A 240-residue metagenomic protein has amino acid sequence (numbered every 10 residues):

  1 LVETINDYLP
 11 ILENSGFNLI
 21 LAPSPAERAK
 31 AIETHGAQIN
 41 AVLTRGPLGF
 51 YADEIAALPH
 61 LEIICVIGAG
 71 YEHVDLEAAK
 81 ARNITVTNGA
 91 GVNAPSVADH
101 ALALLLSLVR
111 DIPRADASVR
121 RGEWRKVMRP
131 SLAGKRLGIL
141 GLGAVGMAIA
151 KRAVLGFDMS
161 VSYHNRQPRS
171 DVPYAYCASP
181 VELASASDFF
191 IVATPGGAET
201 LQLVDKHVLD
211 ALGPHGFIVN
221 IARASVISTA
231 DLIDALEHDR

Functional and structural regions predicted by a protein language model:
L1-A41: N-terminal glycine-/charge-rich "phosphate-binding" loop or analogous flexible N-terminal tail
N14-I20, N83-I84, V172-P180: Active-site regions of enzymes building and remodeling cell-envelope glycoconjugates
I20, S162, S225: Conserved beta-strand positions in the Rossmann-like core of class I SAM-dependent methyltransferases
E33-A41, P59-E62, S185-F190, G213-G216: Short acidic/histidine-rich motifs immediately flanking catalytic phosphotransfer sites in two-component signaling
Q38-D116: Phosphate/diphosphate ligand-binding glycine-rich loop within oxidoreductases
F50-E54, R166-R240: Rossmann-like adenosine-cofactor binding region
L61, A133-L137, K206, H215: Phosphate-coordination loops involved in phosphoryl transfer and adenosine-cofactor binding
R82-I84, G89-R136, L140, A144 (+2 more regions): Phosphate-binding beta-alpha-beta segment of Rossmann-like dinucleotide-binding domains, i.e., the NAD(P)
